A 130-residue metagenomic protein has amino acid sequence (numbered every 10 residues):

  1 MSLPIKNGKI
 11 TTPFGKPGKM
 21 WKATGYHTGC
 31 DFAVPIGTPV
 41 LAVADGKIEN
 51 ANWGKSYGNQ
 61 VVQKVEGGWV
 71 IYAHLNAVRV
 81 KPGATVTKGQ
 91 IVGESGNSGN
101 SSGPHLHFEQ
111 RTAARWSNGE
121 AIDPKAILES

Functional and structural regions predicted by a protein language model:
M1-N59, K88, S101, K125: Surface-exposed, glycine-biased beta-strand/turn segments
I10, N59-K64, A84-S130: Conserved, short, structured surface segments that act as functional micro-motifs
T12, N50, H74-A77, E94-N97: A residue-level detector for short acidic-glycine micro-motifs
P13, P35, L75-V78, A113 (+1 more regions): Small disulfide-bonded, cysteine-rich extracellular recognition modules and tandem repeats
G25-T28, K64-G68: Short solvent-exposed strand/turn elements
H27, H74, H105-H107: Histidine-centered active-site/metal-ligand motif
T28, I36-P39, N76, P82 (+1 more regions): Short, conserved secondary-structure segments in the cores of folded domains
L41, A51, V65-G89, T112-W116: Short histidine-centered loop motifs in beta-beta connectors
